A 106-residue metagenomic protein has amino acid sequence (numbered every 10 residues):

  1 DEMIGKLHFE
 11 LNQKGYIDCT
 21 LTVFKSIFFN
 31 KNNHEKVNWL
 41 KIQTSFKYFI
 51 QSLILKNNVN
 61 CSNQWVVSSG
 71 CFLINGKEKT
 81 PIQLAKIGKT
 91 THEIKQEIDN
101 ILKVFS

Functional and structural regions predicted by a protein language model:
D1-S106: Flexible coil/loop and intrinsically disordered linker positions at secondary-structure junctions
